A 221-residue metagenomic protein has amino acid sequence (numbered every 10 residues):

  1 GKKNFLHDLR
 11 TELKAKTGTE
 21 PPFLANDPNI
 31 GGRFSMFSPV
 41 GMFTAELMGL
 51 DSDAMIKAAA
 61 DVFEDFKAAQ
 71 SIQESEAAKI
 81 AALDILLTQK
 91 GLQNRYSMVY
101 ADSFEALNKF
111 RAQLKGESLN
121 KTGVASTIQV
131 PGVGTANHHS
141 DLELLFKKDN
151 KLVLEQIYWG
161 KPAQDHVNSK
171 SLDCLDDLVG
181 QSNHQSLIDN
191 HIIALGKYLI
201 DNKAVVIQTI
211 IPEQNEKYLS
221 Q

Functional and structural regions predicted by a protein language model:
K2-L154: Active-site phosphate/pyrophosphate-binding segments
I30, E213-N215: Residue-level detector of flexible, active-site-proximal loop/helix-junction positions within diverse enzyme catalytic
Q129-E213: Helicase-primase coupling helices
N215-Q221: Short, intrinsically disordered, charge-balanced linker/junction segments flanking boundaries in proteins
